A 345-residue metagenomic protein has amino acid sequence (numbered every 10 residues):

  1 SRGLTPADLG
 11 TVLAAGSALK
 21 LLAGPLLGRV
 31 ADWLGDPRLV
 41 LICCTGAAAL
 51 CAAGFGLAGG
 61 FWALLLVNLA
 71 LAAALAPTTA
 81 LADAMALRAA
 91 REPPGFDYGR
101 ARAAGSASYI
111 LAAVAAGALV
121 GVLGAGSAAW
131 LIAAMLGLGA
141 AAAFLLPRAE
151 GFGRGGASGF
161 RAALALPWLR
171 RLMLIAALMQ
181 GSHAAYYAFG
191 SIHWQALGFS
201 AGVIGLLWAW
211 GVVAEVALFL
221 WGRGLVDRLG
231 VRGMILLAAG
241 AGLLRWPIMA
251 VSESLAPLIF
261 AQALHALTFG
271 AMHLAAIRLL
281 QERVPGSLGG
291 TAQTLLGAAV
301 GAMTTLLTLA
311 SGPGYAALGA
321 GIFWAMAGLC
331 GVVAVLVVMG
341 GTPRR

Functional and structural regions predicted by a protein language model:
S1-S17, L169-L207, H273: Helix-loop boundary and gating motifs at the non-cytosolic
L22-D36, V120-G121, L218-G230, Y315-A316: Helix-to-loop junctions at the C-terminal end of transmembrane segments in multipass secondary transporters
L39-A53, G233-I248: Structural signature of the two symmetry-related core transmembrane helices
C51, F61-T78, A177, P257-A271: Hydrophobic core of transmembrane alpha-helices in multi-pass small-molecule transporters, especially MFS/SLC-type
L69-A104: Cytoplasmic helix-loop-helix junction between adjacent transmembrane helices in 12-TM secondary transporters
S127-F144, I322-G340: Symmetry-related core transmembrane helices of the 12-TM Major Facilitator Superfamily/SLC fold
L146-L178: Juxtamembrane intracellular "pre-TM" segments in multi-pass secondary transporters
G290-L318: A late C-terminal transmembrane helix in Major Facilitator Superfamily
